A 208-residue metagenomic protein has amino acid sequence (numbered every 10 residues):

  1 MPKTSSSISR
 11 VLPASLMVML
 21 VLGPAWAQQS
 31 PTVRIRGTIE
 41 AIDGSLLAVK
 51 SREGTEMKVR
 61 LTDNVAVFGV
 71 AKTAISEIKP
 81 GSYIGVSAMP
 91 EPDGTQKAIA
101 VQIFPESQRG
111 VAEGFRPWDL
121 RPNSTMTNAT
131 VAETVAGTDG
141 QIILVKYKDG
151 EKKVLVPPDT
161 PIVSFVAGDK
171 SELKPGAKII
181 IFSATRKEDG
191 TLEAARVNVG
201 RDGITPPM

Functional and structural regions predicted by a protein language model:
P2-S5, V18-M208: Short, flexible, surface-exposed loop segments at domain boundaries
I8-M17: Sec-dependent N-terminal signal peptides
